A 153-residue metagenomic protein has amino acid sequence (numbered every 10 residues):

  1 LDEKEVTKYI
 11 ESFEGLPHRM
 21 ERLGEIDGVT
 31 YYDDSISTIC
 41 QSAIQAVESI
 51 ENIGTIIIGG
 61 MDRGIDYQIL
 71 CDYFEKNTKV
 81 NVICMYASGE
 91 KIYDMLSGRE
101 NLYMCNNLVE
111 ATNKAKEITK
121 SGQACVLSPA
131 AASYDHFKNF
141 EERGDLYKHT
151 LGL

Functional and structural regions predicted by a protein language model:
L1-K79, S97: Nucleotide phosphate-binding/pyrophosphate-handling subdomain across enzymes that bind or process nucleotide phosphates
E3, C40, Y67, G89 (+2 more regions): Residues at or immediately preceding the N-termini of alpha-helices
D34, I56, V82, L127 (+1 more regions): Residue-level signal for inorganic ion chemistry
T38, M61-R63, S88-G89, A124 (+1 more regions): Short glycine-rich anion-binding loops that position phosphate/pyrophosphate groups of nucleotides and phosphorylated
Q45-E48, D72, D94, E117 (+1 more regions): Short, well-ordered alpha-helices that flank and scaffold nucleotide-derived cofactor binding pockets
Q68-Q123: C-terminal helical cap/extension that packs against the catalytic core of soluble nucleotide-cofactor enzymes
A130-L153: Glycine/aspartate-rich loop-and-adjacent alpha/beta segment that forms the canonical ThDP
